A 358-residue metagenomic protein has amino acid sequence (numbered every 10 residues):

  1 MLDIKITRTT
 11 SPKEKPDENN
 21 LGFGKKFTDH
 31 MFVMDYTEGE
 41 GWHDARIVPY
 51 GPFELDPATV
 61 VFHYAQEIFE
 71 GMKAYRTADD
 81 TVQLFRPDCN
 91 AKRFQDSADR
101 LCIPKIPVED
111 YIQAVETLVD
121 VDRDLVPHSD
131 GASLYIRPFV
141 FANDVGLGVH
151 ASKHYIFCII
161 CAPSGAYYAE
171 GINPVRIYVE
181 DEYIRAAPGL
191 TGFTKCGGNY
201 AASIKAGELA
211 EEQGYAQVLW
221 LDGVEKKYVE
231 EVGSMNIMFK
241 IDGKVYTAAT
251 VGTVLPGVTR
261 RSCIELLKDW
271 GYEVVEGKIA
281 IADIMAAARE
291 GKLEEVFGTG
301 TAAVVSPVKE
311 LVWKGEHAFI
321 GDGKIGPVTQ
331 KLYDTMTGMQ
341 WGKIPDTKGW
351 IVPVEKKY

Functional and structural regions predicted by a protein language model:
M1-L118, G146-Y358: Helix-start/capping segments and mature chain N-termini
V121, F141-N143: Intrinsically disordered, low-complexity linker/loop segments enriched in Gly/Pro and charged/polar residues
P127-R137, F141: Extended, Lys/Arg-enriched charged tracts that mediate electrostatic binding to polyanionic substrates
